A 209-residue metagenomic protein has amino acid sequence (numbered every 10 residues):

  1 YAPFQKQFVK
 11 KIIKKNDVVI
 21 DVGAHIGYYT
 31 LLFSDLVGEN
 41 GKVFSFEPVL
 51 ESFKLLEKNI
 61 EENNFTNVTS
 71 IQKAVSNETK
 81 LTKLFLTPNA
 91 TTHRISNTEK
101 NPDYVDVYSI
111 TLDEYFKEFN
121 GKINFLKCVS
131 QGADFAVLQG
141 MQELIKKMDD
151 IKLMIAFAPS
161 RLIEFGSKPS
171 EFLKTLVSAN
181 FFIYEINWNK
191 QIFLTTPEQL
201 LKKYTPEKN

Functional and structural regions predicted by a protein language model:
Y1-N209: Phosphate/nucleotide-binding beta-alpha loop and adjacent structural elements of enzyme active sites
